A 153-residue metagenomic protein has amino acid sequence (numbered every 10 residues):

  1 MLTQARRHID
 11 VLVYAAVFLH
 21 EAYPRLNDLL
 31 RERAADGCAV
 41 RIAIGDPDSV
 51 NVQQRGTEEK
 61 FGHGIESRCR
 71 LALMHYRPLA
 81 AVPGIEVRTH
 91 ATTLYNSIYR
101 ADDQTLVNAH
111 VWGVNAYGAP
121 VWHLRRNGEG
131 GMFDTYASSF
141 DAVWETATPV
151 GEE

Functional and structural regions predicted by a protein language model:
M1-V52, S139-A142, T146-P149: PLD-like (HKD) phosphodiesterase/transphosphatidyltransferase domain
R7, A43, N51, F61 (+3 more regions): Intrinsically disordered, low-complexity tails and linkers flanking structured cores
E21-P24, Q53-R55, A109-V111, G118-A119: A short secondary-structure junction signal
A22-L26, A72, T92, E129 (+1 more regions): Amphipathic coiled-coil/heptad-repeat helices and related helical stalk/stem segments that mediate oligomerization
P24-L26, G56-E58, D102: Short, glycine/charged-enriched secondary-structure capping and boundary segments
D46, V50-N96: HKD-type phospholipase D/PLD-like phosphodiesterase module
H63, V107-E153: Signature of lipid phosphatidyltransferase scaffolds
I85-W122: HKD (HxKxxxxD) catalytic microenvironment of the phospholipase D
